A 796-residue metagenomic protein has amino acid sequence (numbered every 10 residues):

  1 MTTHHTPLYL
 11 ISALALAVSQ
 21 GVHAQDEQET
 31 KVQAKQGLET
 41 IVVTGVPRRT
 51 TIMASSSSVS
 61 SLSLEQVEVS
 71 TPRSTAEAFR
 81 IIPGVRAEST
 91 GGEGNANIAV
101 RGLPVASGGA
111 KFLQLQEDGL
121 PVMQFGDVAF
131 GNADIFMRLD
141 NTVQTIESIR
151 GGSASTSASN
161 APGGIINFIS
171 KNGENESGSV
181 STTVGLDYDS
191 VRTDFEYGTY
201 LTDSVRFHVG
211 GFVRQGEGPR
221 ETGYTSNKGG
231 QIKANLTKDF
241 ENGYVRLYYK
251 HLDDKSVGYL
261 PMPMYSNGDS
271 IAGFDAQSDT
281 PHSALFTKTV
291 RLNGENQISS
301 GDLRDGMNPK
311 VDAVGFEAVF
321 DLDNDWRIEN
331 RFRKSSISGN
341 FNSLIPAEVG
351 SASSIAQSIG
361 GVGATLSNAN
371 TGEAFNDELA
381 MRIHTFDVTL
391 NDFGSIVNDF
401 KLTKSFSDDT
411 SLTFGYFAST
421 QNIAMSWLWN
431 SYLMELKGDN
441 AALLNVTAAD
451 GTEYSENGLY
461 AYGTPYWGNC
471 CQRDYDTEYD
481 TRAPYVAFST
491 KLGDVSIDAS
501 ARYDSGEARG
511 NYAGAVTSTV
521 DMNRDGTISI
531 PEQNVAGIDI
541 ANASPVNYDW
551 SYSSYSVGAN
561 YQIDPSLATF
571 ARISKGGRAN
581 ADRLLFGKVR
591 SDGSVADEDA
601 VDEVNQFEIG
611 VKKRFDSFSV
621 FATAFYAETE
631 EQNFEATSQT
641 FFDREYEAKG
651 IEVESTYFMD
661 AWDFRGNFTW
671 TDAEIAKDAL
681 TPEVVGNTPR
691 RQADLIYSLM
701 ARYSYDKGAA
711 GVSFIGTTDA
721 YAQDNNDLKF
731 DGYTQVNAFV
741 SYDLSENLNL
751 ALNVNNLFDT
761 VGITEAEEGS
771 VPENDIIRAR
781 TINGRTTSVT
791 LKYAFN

Functional and structural regions predicted by a protein language model:
M1-G84, Y646, Y657, K677: N-terminal Sec signal peptide and the immediately downstream disordered periplasmic leader that contains the TonB box
E27, L492-D494, S617-E635, F641-N725 (+4 more regions): Gram-negative outer-membrane beta-barrel transporters
E29-T30, A76-P121: Extracytoplasmic beta-strand/coil segments of soluble accessory domains associated with Gram-negative outer-membrane
T75-A78, I98-G102, L113-Q116, A133-F136 (+3 more regions): N-terminal periplasmic accessory domains that precede and gate Gram-negative outer-membrane beta-barrel machines
P121-R150: Short acidic/polar hinge/loop motifs at secondary-structure boundaries that mediate gating or recognition
S153, I165-Y200, V209-E221, S713: Short strand-turn segments of transmembrane beta-barrel domains in outer membranes, especially the first one or two
S226, T237-D239, Y244-G315, N340-V388 (+2 more regions): Acidic/polar loop-and-plug regions of large Gram-negative outer-membrane beta-barrel proteins
F393-S395, S405-Q421, S426-N430, M434-N440 (+7 more regions): Structural signature of Gram-negative outer-membrane beta-barrels, strongest in the C-terminal barrel of TonB-dependent
